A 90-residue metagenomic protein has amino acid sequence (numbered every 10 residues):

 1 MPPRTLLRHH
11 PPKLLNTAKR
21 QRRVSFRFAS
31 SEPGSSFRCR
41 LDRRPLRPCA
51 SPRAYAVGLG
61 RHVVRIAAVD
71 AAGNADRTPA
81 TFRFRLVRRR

Functional and structural regions predicted by a protein language model:
M1-R90: Low-complexity, disordered linker/stalk regions enriched in Pro/Thr/Ser/Gly
